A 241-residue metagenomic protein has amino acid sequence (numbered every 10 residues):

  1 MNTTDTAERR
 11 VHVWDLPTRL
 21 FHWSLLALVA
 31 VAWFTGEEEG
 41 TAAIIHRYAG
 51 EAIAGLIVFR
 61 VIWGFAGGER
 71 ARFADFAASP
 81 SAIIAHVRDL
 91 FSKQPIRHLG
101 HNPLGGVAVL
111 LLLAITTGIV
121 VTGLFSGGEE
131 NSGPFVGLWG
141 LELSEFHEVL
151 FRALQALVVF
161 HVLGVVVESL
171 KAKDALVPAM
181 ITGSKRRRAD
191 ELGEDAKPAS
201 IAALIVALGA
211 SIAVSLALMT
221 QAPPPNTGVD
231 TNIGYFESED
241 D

Functional and structural regions predicted by a protein language model:
M1-D241: Membrane-embedded alpha-helical bundles that constitute the cytochrome b-like, heme-associated redox core of multi-pass
